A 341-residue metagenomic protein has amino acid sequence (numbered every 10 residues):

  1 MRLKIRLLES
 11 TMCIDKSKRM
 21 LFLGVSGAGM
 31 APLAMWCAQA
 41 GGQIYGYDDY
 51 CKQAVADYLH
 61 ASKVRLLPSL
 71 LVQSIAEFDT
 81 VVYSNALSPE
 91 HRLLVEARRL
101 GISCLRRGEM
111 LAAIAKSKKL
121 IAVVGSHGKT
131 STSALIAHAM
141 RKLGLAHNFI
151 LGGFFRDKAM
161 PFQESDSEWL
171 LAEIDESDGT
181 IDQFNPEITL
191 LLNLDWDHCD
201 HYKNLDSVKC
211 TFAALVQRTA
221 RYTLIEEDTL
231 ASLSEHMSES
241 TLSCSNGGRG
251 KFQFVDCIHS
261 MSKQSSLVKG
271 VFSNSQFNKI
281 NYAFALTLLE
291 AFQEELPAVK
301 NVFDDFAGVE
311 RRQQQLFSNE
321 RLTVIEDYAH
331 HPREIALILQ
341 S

Functional and structural regions predicted by a protein language model:
L3-K16, L71, M110-A113, R312-Q315: A short, basic/flexible loop-to-alpha-helix module at the beginning of a structural domain
C13-K18, W36-A40, H60, Q73-S74 (+2 more regions): Phosphate-binding loop of NTP-binding sites
C13-L21, G29, L33-A40, I188 (+1 more regions): Nucleotide phosphate-binding/pyrophosphate-handling subdomain across enzymes that bind or process nucleotide phosphates
L23, Y47-D49, A172-I174, I225-E226 (+1 more regions): Active-site flanking residues adjacent to catalytic metal/cofactor-binding acidic residues
A28-G29, T132: Hydrophobic/small residue at the entry helix of a nucleotide-binding pocket
Q43-Y58: NAD(P)-binding Rossmann-fold cofactor-contacting core
D48, P68-L70, L105-E109, I150-G152 (+5 more regions): Beta-strand->loop->alpha-helix junctions that form or flank phosphate-binding loops in nucleotide-handling enzymes
R65-E77: Short acidic low-complexity segments
